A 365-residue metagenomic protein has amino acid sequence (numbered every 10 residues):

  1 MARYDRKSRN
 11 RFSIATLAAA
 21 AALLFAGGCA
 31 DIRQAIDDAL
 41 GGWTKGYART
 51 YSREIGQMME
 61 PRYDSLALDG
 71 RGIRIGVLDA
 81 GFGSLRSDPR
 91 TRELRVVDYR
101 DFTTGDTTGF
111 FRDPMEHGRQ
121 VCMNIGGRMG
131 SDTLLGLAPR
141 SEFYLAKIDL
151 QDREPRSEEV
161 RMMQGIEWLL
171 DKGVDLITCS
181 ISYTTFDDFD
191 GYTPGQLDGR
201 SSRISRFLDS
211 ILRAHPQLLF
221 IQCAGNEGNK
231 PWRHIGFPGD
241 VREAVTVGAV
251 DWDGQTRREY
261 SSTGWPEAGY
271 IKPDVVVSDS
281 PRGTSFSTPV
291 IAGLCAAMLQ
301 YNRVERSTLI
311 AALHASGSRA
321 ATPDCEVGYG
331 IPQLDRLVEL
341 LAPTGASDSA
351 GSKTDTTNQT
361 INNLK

Functional and structural regions predicted by a protein language model:
M1-N10: N-terminal secretory signal peptides that target proteins for export/translocation
G27-G28: C-terminal motif of bacterial Sec signal peptides marking the signal peptidase cleavage site
D31-I32, A39, I148-G239, P281-V290 (+1 more regions): Substrate-binding/access-modulating region of protease and related hydrolase catalytic domains
A35-V77, T104-P114, R258-Y260, Q333-D335: N-terminal domain-start motif of subtilase-like serine proteases
S52-E54, Q300-K365: C-terminal subdomain of the subtilisin-like protease fold in secreted/lumenal serine endopeptidases
R62-R100, T104-E158, D188, H215-Q217 (+6 more regions): Subtilisin-like serine protease catalytic core
L78-G81, I125-R128, A146-L150, C179-Y183 (+5 more regions): Active-site-proximal beta-strand/loop segments in catalytic clefts of secreted hydrolases
D79-G81, R233-Q300, D335-L337: Extracellular S/T/G-rich loop segment that most often corresponds to the catalytic His/Ser-adjacent loop
